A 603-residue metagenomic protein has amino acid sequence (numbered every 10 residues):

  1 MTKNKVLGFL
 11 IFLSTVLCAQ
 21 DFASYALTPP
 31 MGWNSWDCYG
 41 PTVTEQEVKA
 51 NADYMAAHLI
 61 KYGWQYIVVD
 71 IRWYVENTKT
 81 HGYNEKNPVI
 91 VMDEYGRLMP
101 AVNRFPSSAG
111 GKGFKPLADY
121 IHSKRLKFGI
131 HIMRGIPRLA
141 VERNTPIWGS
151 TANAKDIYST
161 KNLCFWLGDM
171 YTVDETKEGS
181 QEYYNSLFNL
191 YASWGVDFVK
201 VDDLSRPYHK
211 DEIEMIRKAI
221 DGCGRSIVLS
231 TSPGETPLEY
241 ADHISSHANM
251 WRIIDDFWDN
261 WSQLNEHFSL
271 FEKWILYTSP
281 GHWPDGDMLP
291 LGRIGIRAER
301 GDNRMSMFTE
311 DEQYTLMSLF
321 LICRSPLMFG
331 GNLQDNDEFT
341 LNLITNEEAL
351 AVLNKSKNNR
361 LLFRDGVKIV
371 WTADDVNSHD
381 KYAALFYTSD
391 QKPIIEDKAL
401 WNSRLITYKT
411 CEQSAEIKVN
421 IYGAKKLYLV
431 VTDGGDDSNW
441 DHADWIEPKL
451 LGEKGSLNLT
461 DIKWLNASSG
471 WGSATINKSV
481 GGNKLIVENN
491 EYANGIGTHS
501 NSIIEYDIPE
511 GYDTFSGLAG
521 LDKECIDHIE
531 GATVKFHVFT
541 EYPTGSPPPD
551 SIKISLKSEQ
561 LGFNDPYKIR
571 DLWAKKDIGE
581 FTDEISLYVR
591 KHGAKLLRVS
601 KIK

Functional and structural regions predicted by a protein language model:
P29-S35, Q65-D70, V75, K127-I132 (+7 more regions): Structural recognition of the beta-strand scaffold that forms the well-ordered cores of secreted hydrolase catalytic
M55-Y120, K124-A192, V196-D203, K210: Aromatic-lined carbohydrate-binding/catalytic grooves of carbohydrate-active enzymes
L126-V141, R206, D221-L238: Aromatic-lined carbohydrate-recognition surfaces of secreted/lumenal glycan-active proteins
Y158-N162, E175-T176, E182, S226-N332: Glycan-recognition surfaces
Y314, F320-C323, M328-G330, R364-I394 (+2 more regions): Carbohydrate-binding surface patches
T315-R364, K595-R598: Catalytic cores of secreted or luminal carbohydrate-active enzymes
P393-P547: Gly-Asp-aromatic-enriched flexible segments
F581-K603: C-terminal beta-strand-rich structural cap/linker in extracellular carbohydrate-active enzymes
